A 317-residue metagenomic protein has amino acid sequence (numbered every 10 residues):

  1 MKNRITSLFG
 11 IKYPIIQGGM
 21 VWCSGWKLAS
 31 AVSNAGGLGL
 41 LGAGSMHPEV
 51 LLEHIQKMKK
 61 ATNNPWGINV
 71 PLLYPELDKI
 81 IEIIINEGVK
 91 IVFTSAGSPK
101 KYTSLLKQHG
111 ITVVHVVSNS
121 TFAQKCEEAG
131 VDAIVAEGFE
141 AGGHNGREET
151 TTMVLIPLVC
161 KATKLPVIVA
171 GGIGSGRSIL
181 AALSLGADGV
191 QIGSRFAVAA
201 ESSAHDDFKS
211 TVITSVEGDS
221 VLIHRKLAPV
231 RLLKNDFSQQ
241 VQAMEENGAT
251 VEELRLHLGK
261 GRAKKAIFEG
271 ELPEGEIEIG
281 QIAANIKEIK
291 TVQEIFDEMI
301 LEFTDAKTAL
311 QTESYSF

Functional and structural regions predicted by a protein language model:
M1-A162, P166: Active-site entrance/lid segments in N-terminal catalytic domains of soluble metabolic enzymes
M20, G172-I173: Active-site metal-binding loops of divalent metal-dependent hydrolases
V116, G171-G172: Conserved acidic functional residues
G146-I168, G174-F317: Conserved active-site-proximal phosphate/metal-binding subdomains
